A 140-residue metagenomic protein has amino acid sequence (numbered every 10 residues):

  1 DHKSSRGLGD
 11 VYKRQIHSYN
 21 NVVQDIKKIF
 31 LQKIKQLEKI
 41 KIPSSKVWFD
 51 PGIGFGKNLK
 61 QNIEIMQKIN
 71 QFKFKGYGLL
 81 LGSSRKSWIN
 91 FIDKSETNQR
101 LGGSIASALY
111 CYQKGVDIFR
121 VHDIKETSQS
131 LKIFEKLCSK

Functional and structural regions predicted by a protein language model:
D1-Y12: Single conserved hydrophobic/aromatic residue that forms the stacking wall/gate of nucleotide- or nucleobase-binding
R6, G52-G56, K60, G82-W88 (+1 more regions): Active-site beta-loop-alpha junctions enriched in small/polar residues
Y19-F30, I53-I69: Active-site glycine- and acidic-residue-rich loops that bind and position anionic ligands or nucleotide-like cofactors
I34-V47, E64-F91, T97, Y112-Q113: Nucleotide and nucleotide-moiety/phosphate-recognizing core
V47, F119-R120: Hydrophobic residues within beta-strands of alpha/beta enzymes
F49, C111, D123: Conserved, mostly hydrophobic/aromatic
E96-I105: Short glycine/threonine-rich catalytic loop with a Thr-x-Gly-x-Asp
V121-K140: C-terminal helical cap(s) of enzyme catalytic domains, especially alpha/beta-barrels
